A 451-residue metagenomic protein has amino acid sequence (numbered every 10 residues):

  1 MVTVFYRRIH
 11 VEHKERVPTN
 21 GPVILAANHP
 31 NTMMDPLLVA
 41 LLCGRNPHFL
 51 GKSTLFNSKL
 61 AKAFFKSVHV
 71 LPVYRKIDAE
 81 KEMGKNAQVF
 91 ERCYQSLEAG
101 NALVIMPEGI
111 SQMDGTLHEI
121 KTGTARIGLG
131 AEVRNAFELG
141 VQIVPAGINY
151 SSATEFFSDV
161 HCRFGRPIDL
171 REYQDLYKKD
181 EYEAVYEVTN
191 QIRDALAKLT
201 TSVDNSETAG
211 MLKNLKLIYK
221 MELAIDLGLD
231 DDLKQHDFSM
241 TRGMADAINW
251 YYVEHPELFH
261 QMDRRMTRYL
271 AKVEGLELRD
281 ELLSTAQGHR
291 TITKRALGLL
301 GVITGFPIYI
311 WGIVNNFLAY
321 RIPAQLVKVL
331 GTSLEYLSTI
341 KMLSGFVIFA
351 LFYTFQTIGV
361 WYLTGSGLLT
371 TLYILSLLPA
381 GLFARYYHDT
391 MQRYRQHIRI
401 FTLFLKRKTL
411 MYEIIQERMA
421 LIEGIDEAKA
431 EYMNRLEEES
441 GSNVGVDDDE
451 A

Functional and structural regions predicted by a protein language model:
V4-N20, F401: N-terminal signal-anchor transmembrane helix
R7, H29, M83-A87: A conditional alpha-helix N-cap/helix-loop micro-motif detector
R7-R8, L41-P47, F90, E119: Basic/hydrophobic alpha-helical interface regions
R8, V203, I322-L334, Y362-G367 (+1 more regions): Membrane-interface elements of multi-pass transporters and channels
V17-E82, A319-L334: Catalytic core of membrane glycerolipid acyltransferases/transacylases, capturing the structured, soluble-facing
R75-I77, E82-T285, T293, T370-A451: Non-catalytic C-terminal accessory region of glycerolipid acyltransferases and related lyso-lipid remodeling enzymes
H289-L297: Short, membrane-interfacial amphipathic segments enriched in basic
A296-A319, Y336-H388: Alpha-helical bilayer-embedded segments of polytopic membrane proteins, i.e., transmembrane/intramembrane helices
